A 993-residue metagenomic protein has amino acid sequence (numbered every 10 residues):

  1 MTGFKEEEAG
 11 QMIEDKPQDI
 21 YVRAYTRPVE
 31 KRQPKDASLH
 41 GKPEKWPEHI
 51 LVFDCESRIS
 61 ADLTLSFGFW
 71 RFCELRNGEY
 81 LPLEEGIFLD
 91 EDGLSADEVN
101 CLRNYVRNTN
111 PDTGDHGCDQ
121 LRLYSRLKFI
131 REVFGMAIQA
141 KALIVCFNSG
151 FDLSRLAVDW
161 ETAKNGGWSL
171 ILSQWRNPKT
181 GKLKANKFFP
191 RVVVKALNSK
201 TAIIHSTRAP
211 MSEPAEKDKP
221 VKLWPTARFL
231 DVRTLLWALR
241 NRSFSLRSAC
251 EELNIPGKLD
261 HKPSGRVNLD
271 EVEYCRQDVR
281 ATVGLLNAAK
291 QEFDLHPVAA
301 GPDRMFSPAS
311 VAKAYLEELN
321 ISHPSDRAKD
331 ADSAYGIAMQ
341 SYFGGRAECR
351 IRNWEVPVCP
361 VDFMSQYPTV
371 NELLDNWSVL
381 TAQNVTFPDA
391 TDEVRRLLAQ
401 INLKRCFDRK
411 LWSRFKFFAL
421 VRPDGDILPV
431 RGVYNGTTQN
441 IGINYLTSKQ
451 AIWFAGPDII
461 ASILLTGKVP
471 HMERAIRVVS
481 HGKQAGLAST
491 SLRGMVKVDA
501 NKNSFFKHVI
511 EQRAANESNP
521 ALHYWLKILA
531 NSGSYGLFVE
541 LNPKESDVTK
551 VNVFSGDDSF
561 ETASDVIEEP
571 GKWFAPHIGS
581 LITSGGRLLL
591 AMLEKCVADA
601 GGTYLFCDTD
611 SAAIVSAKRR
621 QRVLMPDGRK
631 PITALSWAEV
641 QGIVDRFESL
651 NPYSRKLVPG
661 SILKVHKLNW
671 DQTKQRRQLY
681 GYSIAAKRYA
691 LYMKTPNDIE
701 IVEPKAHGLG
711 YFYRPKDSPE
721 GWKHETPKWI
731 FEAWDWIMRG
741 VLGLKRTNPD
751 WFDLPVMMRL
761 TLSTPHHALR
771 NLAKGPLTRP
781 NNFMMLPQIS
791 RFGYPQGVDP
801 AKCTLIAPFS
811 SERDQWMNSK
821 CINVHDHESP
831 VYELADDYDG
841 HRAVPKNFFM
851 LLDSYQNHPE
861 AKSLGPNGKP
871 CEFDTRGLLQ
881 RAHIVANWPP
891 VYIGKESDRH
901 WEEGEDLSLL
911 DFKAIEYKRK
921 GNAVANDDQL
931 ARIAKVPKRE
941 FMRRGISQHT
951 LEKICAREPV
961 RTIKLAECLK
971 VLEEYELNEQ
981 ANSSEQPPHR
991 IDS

Functional and structural regions predicted by a protein language model:
M1-C55: N-terminal accessory regions of nucleic-acid-interacting proteins
P47-R58, D231, C359-V361: Two-metal-ion RNase H-like nuclease active-site motif
T64-F67, R71-D115, L123-E132, A137-K920: Conserved acidic
A163, Q948, E958-P959, Y975: The DNA-recognition helices of helix-turn-helix-type DNA-binding domains
Y917-K938, R943, N978-S983, H989-D992: A short, Lys/Arg-rich alpha-helix, primarily the initiator
P937, S947-T950, R961: Short coil turns linking two alpha-helices in DNA-binding domains
M942, E952-K953: Key DNA-contacting residues within the recognition helix of helix-turn-helix
R957-K970: Short, basic-rich loop-to-helix N-cap that marks the start of a DNA-contacting helix
